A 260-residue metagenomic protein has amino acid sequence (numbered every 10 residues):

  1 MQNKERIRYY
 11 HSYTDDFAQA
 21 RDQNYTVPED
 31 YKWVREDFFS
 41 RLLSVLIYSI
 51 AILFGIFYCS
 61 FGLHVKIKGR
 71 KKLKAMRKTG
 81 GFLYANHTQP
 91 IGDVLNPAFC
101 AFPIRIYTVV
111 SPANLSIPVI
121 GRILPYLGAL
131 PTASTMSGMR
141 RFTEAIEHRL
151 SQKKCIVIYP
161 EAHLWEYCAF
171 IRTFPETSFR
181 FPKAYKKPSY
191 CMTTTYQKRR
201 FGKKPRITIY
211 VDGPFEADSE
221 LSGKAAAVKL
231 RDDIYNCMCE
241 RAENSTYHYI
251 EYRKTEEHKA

Functional and structural regions predicted by a protein language model:
M1-F82, G92-N96, G121, Y126 (+2 more regions): Membrane-anchoring hydrophobic helices of lipid-metabolizing enzymes
M1-Y25, F142-A260: Non-catalytic C-terminal accessory region of glycerolipid acyltransferases and related lyso-lipid remodeling enzymes
L46, I50, S137-G138, A226 (+1 more regions): Soluble or luminal CAZymes and related metallo-dependent hydrolases
L63, T135-R140, I171-R172: A conditional alpha-helix N-cap/helix-loop micro-motif detector
I67-R70, I117, R140-T143: Structural motif corresponding to alpha-helix initiation and N-cap regions
K71, S137, T195: Residue-level "edge-of-site" marker
A75-M136: Catalytic core of membrane glycerolipid acyltransferases/transacylases, capturing the structured, soluble-facing
